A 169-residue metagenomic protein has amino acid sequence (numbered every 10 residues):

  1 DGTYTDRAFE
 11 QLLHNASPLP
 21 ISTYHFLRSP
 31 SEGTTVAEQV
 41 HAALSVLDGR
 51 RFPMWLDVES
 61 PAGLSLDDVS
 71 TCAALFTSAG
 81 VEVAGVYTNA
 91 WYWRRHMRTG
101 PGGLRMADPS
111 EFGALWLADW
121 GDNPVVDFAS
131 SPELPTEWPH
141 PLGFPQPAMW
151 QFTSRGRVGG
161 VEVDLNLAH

Functional and structural regions predicted by a protein language model:
D1-V83: Substrate-binding cleft of extracellular glycoside hydrolase catalytic domains
G2-F9, S31-V36, A62-D68, W93-M106 (+2 more regions): Extracytoplasmic/secreted cell-surface and envelope-processing proteins
D6, I21-T23, A73, A84 (+5 more regions): Generic intrinsically disordered, low-complexity segments enriched for polar/acidic and small residues
L12, E32-T35, N89, V161 (+1 more regions): General structural signal for secondary-structure boundaries
I21-H25, M54-L56, A84-V86, G113-D119 (+1 more regions): Hydrophobic faces of well-ordered beta-strands that scaffold small-molecule active sites in alpha/beta enzyme cores
L27, S60, A90, G121 (+1 more regions): Short, flexible loop/turn elements at secondary-structure junctions
D68-F112: A contiguous pocket-lining binding segment that forms or flanks enzyme active sites
G103-H169: Functionally critical loop-and-helix segments that line ligand-binding/catalytic clefts of soluble enzyme domains
